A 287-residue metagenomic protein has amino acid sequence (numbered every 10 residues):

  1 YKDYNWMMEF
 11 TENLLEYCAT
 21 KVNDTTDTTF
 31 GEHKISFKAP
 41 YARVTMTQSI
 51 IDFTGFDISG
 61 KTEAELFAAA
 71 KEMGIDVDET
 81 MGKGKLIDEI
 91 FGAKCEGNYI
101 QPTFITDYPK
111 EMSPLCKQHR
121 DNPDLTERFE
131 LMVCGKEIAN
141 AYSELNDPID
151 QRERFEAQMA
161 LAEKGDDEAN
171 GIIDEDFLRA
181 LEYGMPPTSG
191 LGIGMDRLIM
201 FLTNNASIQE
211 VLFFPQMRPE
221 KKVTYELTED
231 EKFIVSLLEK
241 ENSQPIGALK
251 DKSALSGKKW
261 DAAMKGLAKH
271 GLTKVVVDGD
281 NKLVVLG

Functional and structural regions predicted by a protein language model:
C18-I138, A157-M185: Metal-assisted phosphate- and nucleotidyl-transfer catalytic regions
I105, A141, G194, L249: Hydrophobic, well-ordered secondary-structure elements that form the walls of internal hydrophobic environments
P148-K221: Active-site pocket scaffolds in enzymes
E220-L237, A262: Short alpha-helical segments that sit at the start of domains
V223-E231, P245, V275-G287: Short, cationic-aromatic polyanion-contact patches
S243-S253: Short acidic, hydrophobic short linear motifs in intrinsically disordered regions
A254-K269: Short amphipathic alpha-helical interaction segments
